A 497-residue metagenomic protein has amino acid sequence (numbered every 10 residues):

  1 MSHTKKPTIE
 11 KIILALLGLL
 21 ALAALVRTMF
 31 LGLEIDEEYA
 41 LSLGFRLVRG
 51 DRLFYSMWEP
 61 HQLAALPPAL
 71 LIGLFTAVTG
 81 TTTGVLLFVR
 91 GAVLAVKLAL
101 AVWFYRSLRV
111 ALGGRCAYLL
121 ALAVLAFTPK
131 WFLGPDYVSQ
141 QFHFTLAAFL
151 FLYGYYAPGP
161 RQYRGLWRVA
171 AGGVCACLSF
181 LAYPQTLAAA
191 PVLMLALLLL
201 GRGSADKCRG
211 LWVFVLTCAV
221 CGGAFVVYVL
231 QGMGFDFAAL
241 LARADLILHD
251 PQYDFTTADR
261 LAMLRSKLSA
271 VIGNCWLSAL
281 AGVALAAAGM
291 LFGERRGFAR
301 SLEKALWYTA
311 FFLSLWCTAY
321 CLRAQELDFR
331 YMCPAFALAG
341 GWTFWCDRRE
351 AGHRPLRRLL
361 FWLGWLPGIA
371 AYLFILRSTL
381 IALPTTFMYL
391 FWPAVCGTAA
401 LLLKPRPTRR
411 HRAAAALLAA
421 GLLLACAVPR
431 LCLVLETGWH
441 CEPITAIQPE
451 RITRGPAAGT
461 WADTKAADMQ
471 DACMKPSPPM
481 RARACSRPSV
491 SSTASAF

Functional and structural regions predicted by a protein language model:
L41-F45, S56-G84, S179: Short hydrophobic/aromatic helix or loop-helix immediately within or flanking a transmembrane segment in polytopic
E59, A190, P429-F497: Short periplasmic/luminal acceptor-recognition loop of GT-C membrane glycosyltransferases, typified by
A99-A126: Transmembrane-helix signature of polytopic, membrane-embedded enzymes that assemble or transfer cell-envelope glycans
C116, F151-L178, D206-L216, L360-L366: Short hydrophobic alpha-helices at membrane interfaces in multi-pass membrane enzymes
P129, G165-P184, A190-L195, A219-V220 (+1 more regions): Membrane-interface alpha helices of multi-pass inner-membrane proteins
L133-F142: Short acidic/glycine- and proline-prone juxtamembrane loop motifs at membrane-interface regions of multi-pass membrane
A157, A189-V226, L291-R296: Perimembrane helix-loop-helix junctions
L211-M290, L315-A319: Membrane-lumen/periplasm interface segments of specific transmembrane helices in polyprenyl phosphate-linked
